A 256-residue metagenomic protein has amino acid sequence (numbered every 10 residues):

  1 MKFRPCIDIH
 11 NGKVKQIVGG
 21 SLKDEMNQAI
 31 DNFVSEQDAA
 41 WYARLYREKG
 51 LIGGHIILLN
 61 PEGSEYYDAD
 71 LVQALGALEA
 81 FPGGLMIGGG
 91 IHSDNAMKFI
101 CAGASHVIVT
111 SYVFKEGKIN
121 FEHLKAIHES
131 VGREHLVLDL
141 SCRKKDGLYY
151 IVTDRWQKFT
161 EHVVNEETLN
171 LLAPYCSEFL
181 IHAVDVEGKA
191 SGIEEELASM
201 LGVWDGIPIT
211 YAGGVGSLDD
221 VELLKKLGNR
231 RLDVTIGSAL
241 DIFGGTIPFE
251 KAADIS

Functional and structural regions predicted by a protein language model:
D8, Y46, G54, F99 (+4 more regions): Conserved, mostly hydrophobic/aromatic
H10-N11, K15-E25, I100-V186: Conserved anion-binding
G19-Y67: N-terminal beta-alpha supersecondary unit
G53-V72, S111-G117, I181-A190: Glycine-rich, proline-tolerant flexible connector loops at the mouths of alpha/beta enzymes
H55-I56, I108-V109, V137-D139, L180 (+2 more regions): Conserved beta-strand positions in the central sheet of alpha/beta enzyme cores
Y67-A74, N120-K125, E161-E166, S191-M200 (+1 more regions): Charged helix-capping and loop-helix junction motifs
Q73-H106, E196-V234, E250-A252: Catalytic cores of alpha/beta
I119-S130, V221-S256: C-terminal helical cap(s) of enzyme catalytic domains, especially alpha/beta-barrels
